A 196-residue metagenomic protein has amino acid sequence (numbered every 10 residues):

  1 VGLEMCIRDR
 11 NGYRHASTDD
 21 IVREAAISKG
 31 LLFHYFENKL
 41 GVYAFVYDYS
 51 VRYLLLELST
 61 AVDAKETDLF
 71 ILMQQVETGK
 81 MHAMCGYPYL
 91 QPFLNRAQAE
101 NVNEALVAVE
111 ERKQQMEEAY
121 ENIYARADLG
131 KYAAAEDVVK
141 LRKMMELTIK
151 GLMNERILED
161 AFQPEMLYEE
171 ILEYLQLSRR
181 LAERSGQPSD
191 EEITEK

Functional and structural regions predicted by a protein language model:
G2-C6: Short, small-residue-biased leader/transition segments that mark boundaries at the very start of proteins
R10-G41, F45: Helix-turn-helix
N11-R14, K65, Y87: Short coil/turn segments at alpha/beta junctions that flank glycine-rich nucleotide-binding fingerprints
F36, N95-V102: Short helix-capping/turn signature of helix-turn-helix
F36, V42-V62: Histidine- and aromatic-rich ligand-binding microenvironments
R52-T60, T67, I71, H82 (+5 more regions): Amphipathic alpha-helical packing segments from all-alpha helical-bundle domains
Q91-R96, L106, A127-L175, S185-K196: Hydrophobic/aromatic-rich alpha-helical bundle segments in the mid-to-C-terminal region
